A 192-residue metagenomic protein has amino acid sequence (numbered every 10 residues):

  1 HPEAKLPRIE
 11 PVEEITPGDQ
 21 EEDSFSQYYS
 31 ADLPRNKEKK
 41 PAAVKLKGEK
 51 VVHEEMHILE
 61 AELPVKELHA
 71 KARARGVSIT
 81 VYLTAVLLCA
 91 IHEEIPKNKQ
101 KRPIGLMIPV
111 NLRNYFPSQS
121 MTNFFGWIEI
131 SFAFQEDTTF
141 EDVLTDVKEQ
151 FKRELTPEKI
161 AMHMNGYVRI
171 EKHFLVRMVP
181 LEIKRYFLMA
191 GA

Functional and structural regions predicted by a protein language model:
P2-A70: Non-catalytic, low-complexity flexible loops and terminal extensions
I15-D19, V81, D137-L144: Generic detection of long, well-ordered alpha-helical segments
V44-R113: Gly/Ser/Thr-rich phosphate-binding loops and adjoining beta-strand/alpha-helix segments that form adenosine-phosphate
E60, H69, H92-A192: Acyl-thioester-dependent acyl-group transfer interface
